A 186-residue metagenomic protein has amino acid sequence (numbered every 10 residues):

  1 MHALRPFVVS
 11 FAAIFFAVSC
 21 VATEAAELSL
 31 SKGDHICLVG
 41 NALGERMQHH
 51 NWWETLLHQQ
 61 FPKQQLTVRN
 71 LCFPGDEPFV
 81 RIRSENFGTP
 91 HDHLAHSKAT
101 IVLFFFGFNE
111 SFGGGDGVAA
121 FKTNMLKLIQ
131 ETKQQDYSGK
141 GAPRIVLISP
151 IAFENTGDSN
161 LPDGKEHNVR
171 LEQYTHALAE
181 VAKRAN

Functional and structural regions predicted by a protein language model:
M1-L4: N-terminal secretory signal peptides that target proteins for export/translocation
F7-S19: Bacterial N-terminal signal peptides
V9-A12, K32, A99: A residue-level detector for conformationally permissive "hinge/kink" positions
I14, A42, H91: Generic anion/oxyanion-binding catalytic loop in active/binding sites
C20-V21, Q48, G115: Ubiquitous "structural anchor" signal
A22-E27: Boundary at the C-terminal end of the N-terminal hydrophobic targeting segment
S29-L30, N51-R69, D76-N186: Alpha-helical cap/lid subdomain in secreted, periplasmic, or secretory-pathway luminal O-acyl-processing enzymes
D34-H49, P74-F79: Catalytic nucleophile-elbow at a beta strand-turn-alpha helix junction centered on a G-D-S/GDSL motif, marking
